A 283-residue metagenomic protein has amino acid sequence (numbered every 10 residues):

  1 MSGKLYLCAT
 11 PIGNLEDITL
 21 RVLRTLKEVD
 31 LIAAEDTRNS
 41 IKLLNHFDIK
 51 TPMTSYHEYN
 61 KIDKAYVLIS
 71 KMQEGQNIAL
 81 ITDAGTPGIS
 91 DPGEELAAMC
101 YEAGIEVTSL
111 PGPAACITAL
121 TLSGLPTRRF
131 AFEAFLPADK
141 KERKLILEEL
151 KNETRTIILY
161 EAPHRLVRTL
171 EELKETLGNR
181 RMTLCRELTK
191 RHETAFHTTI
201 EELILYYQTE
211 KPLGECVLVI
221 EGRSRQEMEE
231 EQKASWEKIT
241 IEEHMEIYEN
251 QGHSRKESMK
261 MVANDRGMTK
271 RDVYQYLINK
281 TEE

Functional and structural regions predicted by a protein language model:
M1-Y59: Glycine-rich, flexible N-terminal cofactor/catalytic loop recognition
S2, T156, P163-E283: A contiguous loop/helix-start segment that scaffolds small-molecule binding in enzyme catalytic cores
G3-L5, E74-A79, R155-T156: Loop/turn-to-beta-strand initiation segments
I12-G13, D83-P87, P163-R165, R223-R225: Short glycine-rich anion-binding loops that position phosphate/pyrophosphate groups of nucleotides and phosphorylated
L26-I32, G104-T108, T156-I157: Short active-site oxyanion
T54-I62, L136-D139: Conserved helicase motor
P92-L96, R255: Glycine-centered tight-turn and secondary-structure capping sites
E95-E153: Class I SAM-dependent methyltransferase SAM-binding "motif I" and its flanking Rossmann-like core
